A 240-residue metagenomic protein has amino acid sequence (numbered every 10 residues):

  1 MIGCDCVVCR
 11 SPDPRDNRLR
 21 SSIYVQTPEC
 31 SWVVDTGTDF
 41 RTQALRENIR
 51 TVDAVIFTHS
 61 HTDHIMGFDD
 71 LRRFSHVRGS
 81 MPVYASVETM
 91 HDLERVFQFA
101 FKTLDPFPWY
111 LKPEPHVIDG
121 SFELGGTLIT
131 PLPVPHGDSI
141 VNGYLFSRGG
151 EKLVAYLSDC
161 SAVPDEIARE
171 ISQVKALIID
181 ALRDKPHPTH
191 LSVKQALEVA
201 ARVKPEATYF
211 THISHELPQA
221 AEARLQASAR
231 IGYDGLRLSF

Functional and structural regions predicted by a protein language model:
M1-L157, E166, A223-S239: Binuclear metal-dependent hydrolase catalytic cores
P14, G37, C160, P186-V193: A conditional alpha-helix N-cap/helix-loop micro-motif detector
D39, H61, S161, L182 (+1 more regions): Catalytic metal-binding/acid-base residues of hydrolase active sites
I49, V134, C160, A181 (+1 more regions): Hydrophobic pocket-lining residues within nucleotide cofactor-binding pockets
P164-F240: Binuclear metal-ion centers of metallo-dependent hydrolases, dominated by the metallo-beta-lactamase
